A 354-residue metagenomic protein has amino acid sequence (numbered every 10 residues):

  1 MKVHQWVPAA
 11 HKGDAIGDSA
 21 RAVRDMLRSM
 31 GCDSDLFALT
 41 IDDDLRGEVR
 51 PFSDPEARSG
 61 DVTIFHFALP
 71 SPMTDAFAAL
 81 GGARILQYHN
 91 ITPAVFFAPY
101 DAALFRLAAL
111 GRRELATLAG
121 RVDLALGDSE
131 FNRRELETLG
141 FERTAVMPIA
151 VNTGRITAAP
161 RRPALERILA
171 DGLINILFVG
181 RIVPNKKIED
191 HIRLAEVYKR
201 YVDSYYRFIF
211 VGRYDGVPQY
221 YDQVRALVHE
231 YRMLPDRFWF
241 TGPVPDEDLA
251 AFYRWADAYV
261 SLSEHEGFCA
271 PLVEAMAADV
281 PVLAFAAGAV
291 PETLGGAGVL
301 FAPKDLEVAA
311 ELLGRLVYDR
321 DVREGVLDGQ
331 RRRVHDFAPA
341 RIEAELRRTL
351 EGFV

Functional and structural regions predicted by a protein language model:
A38-D42, R207-R225: Glycosyltransferase donor-sugar binding loop
A119-R162: Donor nucleotide-sugar binding/catalytic pocket of nucleotide-sugar-dependent glycosyltransferases
L126, R167-K186, I192-A195, I209: Conserved donor-binding/catalytic core segment of Leloir-type glycosyltransferases
Y221-E247: Nucleotide-activated donor-binding/catalytic signature segment of Leloir-type glycosyltransferases, i.e., the conserved
A251-A256: Short alpha-helical donor nucleotide-sugar binding micro-motif in glycosyltransferases
E264: Aromatic "clamp/platform" in nucleotide-sugar-dependent glycosyltransferases that forms part of the donor/acceptor
L272, P281-A284: Short hydrophobic beta-strand element within catalytic cores of glycosyltransferases and related nucleotide-activated
V299-E307, R315-R320: Conserved acidic donor-binding segment of nucleotide-sugar-dependent glycosyltransferases
